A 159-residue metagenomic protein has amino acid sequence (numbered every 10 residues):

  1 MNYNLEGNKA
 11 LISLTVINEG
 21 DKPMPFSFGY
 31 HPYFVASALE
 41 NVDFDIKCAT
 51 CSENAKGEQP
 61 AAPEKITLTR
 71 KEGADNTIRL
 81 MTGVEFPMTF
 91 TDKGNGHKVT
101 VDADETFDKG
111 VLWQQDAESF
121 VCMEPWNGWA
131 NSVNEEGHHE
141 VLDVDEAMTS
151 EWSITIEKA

Functional and structural regions predicted by a protein language model:
M1, I12, F28, M88 (+1 more regions): Hydrophobic residues positioned within well-ordered beta-strands of beta-sheet architectures
M1-M24, H31: Acidic, contiguous internal or C-terminal segments within carbohydrate-active enzymes that form a structured patch used
M1-N2, T77-I78, G137-L142: Beta-strand-rich interaction surfaces with strong enrichment in secreted/lumenal proteins
L14, V141-K158: Short Pro-Gly-centered flexible turn/kink motifs
E19-D21, S37, G128, E157-A159: Short coil/turn motifs at secondary-structure junctions
K22-P25, P32-D104: Active-site/ligand-binding surface loops and adjacent short beta/alpha elements that line catalytic pockets across
D92-A130: Glycine-rich active-site loops that engage anionic ligands at enzyme catalytic sites
E124-D143, A147: Catalytic-pocket segment enriched in acidic/His residues
